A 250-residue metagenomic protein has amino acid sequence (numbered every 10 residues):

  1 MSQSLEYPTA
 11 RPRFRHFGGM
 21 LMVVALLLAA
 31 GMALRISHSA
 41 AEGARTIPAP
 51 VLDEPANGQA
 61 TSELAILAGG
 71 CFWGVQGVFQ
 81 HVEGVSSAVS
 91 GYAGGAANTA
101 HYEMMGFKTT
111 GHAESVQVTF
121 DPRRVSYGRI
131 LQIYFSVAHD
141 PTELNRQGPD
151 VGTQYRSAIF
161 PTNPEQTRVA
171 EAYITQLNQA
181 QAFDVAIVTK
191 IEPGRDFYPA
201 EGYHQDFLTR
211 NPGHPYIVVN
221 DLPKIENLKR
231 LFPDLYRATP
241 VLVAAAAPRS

Functional and structural regions predicted by a protein language model:
S2-S250: Flexible coil/turn and secondary-structure edge motifs
